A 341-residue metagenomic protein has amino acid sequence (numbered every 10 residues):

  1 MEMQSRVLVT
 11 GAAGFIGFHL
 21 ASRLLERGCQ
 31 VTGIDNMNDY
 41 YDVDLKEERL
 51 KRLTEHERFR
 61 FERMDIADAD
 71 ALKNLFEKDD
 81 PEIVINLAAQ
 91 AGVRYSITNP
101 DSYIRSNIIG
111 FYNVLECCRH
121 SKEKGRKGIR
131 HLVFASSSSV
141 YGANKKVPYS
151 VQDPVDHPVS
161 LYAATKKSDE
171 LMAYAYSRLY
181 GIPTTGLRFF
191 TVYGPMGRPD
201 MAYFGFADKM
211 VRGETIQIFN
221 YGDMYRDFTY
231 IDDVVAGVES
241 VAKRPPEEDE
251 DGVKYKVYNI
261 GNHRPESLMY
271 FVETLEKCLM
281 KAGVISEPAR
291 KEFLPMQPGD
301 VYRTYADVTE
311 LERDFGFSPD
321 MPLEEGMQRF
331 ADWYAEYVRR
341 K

Functional and structural regions predicted by a protein language model:
M1-V192, V235, F317, W333 (+1 more regions): N-terminal Rossmann-like NAD(P)+-binding domain of SDR-like oxidoreductases, especially those catalyzing
S168, M172, Y176, F206 (+2 more regions): Hydrophobic alpha-helix immediately C-terminal to the catalytic Tyr-X-X-X-Lys motif of short-chain
M196: Conserved GTPase G-domain signal focused on the G5
D208-K341: C-terminal substrate-binding subdomain of Rossmann-fold SDR/epimerase-dehydratase oxidoreductases
